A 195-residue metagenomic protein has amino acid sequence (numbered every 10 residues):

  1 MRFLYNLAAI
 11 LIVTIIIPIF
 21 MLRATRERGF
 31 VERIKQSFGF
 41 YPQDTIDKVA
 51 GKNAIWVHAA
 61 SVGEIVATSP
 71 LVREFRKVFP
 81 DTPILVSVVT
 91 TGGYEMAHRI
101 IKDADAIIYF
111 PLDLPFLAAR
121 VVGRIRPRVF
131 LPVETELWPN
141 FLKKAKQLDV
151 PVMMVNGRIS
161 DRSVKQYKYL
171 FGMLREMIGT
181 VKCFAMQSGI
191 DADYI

Functional and structural regions predicted by a protein language model:
M1-R2, L170: Absolute protein N-terminus
F3-I10, T14-I17, E176: Low-complexity, intrinsically disordered, cysteine-poor segments enriched in small/polar and charged residues
I17-Q43, D47-I195: Active-site and donor-binding regions of nucleotide-sugar-utilizing enzymes
